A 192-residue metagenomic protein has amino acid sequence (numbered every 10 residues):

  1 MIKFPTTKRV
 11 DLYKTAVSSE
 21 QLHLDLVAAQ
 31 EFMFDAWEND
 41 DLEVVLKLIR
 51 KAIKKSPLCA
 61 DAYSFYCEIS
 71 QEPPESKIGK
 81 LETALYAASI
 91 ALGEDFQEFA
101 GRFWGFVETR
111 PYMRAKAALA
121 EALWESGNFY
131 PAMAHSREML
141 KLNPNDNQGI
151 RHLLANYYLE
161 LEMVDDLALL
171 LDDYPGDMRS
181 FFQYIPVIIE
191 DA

Functional and structural regions predicted by a protein language model:
Q21, A52-K55, L85-E108, M139-L142: Flexible helix-coil transition and linker loops at the boundaries of alpha-helical arrays
L22-K55, A117-E125: Alpha-helical segment of the N-proximal tetratricopeptide repeat
A28, F32-D35, Y66, Y112 (+3 more regions): Structural register within alpha-helical repeat arrays
A28, K55-A62, A91, F129 (+2 more regions): Residue-level recognition of tetratricopeptide repeat
N39, Y66, Q71-P73, S126 (+1 more regions): Structural motif corresponding to the intra-repeat A-B loop/turn of tetratricopeptide repeats
V44-K51, S76-A88, F129-R137, M163-P175: Alpha-helical repeat scaffolds
R50-P57, S70, R137-P144, L170-S180: Solenoid-like repeat scaffolds
A62, E94, A115, G149-I150: TPR alpha-solenoid repeat register
